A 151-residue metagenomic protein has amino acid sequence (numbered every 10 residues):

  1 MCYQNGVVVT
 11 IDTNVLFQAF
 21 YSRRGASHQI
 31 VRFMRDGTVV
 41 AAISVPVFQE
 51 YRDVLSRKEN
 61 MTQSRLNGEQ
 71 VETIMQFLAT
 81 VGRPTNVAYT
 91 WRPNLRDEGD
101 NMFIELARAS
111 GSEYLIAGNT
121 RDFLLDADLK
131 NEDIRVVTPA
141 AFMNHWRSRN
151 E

Functional and structural regions predicted by a protein language model:
M1-I43: Short, well-structured N-terminal submotif of metal-dependent ribonuclease cores
L16, V47-F48, R121-D122: Conserved nucleotide-binding/hydrolysis micro-motifs of P-loop NTPases
R23-A26, I30-V31, S56-R57, L129-E132: Short, glycine/charged-enriched secondary-structure capping and boundary segments
F33-V40, V45-T90: PIN-domain endoribonuclease scaffold, especially VapC-family toxins
Q49-E50, W91-N94, F142-R147: A short acidic, often aromatic-flanked loop/helix-cap motif at beta-alpha or helix-coil junctions that lines enzyme
A79-I116: Active-site neighborhoods of divalent-metal-dependent phosphate/nucleic-acid chemistry enzymes
N101, R108-Y114, T120-E151: Acidic, PIN/NYN-like endoribonuclease modules and their adjacent C-terminal/linker elements
